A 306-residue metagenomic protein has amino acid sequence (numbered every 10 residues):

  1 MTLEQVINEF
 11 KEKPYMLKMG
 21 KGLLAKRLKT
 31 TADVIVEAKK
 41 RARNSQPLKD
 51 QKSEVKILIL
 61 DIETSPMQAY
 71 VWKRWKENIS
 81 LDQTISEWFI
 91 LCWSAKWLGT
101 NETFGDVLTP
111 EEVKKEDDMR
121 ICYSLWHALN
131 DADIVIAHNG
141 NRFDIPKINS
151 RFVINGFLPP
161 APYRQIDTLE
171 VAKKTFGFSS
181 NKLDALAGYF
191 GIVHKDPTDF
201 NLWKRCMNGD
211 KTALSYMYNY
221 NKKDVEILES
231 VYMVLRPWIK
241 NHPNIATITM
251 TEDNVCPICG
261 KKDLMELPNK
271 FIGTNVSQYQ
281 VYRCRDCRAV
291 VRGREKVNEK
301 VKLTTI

Functional and structural regions predicted by a protein language model:
M1-K18: Short, amphipathic alpha-helical "recognition" segments used to contact nucleic acids or chromatin
T30-P47: Major-groove recognition helix of helix-turn-helix-like DNA-binding domains
E37, V55, W88-D106, D131-L235 (+1 more regions): Metal-dependent phosphoesterase core characteristic of DEDDh/y 3'-5' exonuclease domains
K49-L129: Conserved RNase H-like, two-metal-ion catalytic cores of nucleic-acid enzymes
T251-N254, V281: Residues immediately within or flanking Cys/His clusters that coordinate Zn2+ in small zinc-binding modules
C256-G260, C284-C287: Short cysteine-rich clusters marking metal-coordination/redox-active sites
G260-Y282: Short recognition patches in nucleic-acid-associated and regulatory proteins
V281-T305: Short metal-binding segments enriched for Cys and/or His
